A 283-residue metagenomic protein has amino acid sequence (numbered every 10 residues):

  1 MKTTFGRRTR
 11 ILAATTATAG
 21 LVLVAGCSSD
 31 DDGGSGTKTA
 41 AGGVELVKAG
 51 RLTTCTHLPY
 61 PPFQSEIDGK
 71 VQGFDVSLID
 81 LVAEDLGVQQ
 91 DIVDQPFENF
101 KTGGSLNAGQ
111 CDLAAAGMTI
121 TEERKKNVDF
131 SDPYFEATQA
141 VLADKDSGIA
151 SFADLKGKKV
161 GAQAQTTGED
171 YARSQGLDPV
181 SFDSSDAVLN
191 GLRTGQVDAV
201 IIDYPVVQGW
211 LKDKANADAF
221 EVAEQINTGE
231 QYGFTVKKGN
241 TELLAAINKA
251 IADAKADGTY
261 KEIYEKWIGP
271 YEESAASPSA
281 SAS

Functional and structural regions predicted by a protein language model:
V22-G26: C-terminal motif of bacterial Sec signal peptides marking the signal peptidase cleavage site
S28-D31: Bacterial signal peptide processing site
G36-A116: Extracytoplasmic small-molecule ligand-binding "clamshell" domains of the periplasmic binding protein/Venus flytrap
L52-T56, F152-Q165: Short loop->beta-strand "edge-of-pocket" segments that line small-molecule binding or catalytic clefts across diverse
L58, F135-A143, Y204, Q208 (+2 more regions): Periplasmic-binding protein-like
G87-Q89, N107-A116, K159, T194-I202 (+1 more regions): Alpha-to-beta junction loops
Q89-D154: Acidic, polar ligand-binding/catalytic clefts
I92-G104, S147, A164-T167, V180-T194 (+1 more regions): Short helix-initiation/N-cap motifs at beta->coil->alpha
